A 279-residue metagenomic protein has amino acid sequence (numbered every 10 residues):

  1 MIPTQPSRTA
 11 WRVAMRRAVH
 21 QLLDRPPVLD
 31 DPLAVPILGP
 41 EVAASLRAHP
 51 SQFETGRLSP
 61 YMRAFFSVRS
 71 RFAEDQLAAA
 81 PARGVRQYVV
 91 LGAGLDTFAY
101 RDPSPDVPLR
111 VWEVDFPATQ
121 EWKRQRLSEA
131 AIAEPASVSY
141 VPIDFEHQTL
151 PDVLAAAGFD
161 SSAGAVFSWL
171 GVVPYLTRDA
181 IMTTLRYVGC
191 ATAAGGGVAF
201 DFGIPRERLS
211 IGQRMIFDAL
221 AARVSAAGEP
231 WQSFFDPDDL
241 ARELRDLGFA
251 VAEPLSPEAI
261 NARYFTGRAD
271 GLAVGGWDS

Functional and structural regions predicted by a protein language model:
M1-V141: Rossmann-like AdoMet
R8, I211-S279: Rossmann-like AdoMet/SAM-dependent catalytic core
A80-G84, A157-A163: Glycine-rich phosphate-binding loop signature in dinucleotide/nucleotide-binding domains
D115, L170, D201-F202: Alpha/beta-hydrolase-fold catalytic nucleophile elbow
S128-S161: S-adenosyl-L-methionine
V138, T149-P151, Y175-A193: A short, conserved alpha-helix within the catalytic core of class I
F159-A180: A short SAM/SAH-binding and catalytic strip from SAM-dependent methyltransferases
V166, L185, C190-E207: Conserved beta-strand signature within the Rossmann-like core of class I S-adenosyl-L-methionine
